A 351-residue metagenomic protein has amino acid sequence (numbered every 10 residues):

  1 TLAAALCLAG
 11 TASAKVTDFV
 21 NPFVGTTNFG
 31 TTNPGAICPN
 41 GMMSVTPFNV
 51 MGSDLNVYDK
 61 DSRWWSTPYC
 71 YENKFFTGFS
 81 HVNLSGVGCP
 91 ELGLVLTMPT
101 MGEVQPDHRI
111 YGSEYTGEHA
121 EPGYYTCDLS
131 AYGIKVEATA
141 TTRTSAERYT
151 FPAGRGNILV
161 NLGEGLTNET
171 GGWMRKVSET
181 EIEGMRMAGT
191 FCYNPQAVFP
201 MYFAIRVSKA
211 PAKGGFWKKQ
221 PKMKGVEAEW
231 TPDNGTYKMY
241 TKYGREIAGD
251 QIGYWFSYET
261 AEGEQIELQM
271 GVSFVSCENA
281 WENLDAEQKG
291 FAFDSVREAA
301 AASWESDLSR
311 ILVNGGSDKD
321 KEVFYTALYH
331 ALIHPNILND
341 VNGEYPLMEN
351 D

Functional and structural regions predicted by a protein language model:
T1-A9: Bacterial N-terminal signal peptides
A14-D351: Accessory carbohydrate-recognition regions in carbohydrate-active enzymes
